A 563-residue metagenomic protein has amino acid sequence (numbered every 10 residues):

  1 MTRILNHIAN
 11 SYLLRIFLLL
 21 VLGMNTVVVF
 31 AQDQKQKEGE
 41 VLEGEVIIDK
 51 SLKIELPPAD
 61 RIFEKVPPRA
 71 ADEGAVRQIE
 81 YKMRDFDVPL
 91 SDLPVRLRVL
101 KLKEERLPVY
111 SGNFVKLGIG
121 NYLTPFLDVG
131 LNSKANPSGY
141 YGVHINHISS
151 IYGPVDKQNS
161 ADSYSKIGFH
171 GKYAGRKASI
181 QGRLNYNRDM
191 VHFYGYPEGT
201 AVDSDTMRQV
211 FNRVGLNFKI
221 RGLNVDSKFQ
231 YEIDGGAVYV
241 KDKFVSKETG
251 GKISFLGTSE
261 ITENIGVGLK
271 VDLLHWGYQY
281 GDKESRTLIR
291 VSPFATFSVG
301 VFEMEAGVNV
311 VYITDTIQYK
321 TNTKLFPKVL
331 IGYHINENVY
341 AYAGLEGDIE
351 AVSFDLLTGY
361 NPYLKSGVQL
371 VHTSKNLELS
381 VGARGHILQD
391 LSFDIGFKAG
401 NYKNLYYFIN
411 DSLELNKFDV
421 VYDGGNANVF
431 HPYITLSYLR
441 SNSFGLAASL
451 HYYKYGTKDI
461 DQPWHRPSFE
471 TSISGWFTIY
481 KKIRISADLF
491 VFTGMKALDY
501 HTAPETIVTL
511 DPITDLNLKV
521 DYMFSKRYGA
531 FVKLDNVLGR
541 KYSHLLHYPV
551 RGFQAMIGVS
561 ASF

Functional and structural regions predicted by a protein language model:
M1-K35, G475, F553, V559-F563: Bacterial Sec-dependent N-terminal signal peptides
V29-E105: N-terminal periplasmic/intermembrane-space "pro-region" immediately following the signal or transit peptide
V95-R98, R106-V155, N159-I167: Outer-membrane beta-barrel translocator/receptor signature
K103-Y110, A135-S138, A174-S179, L223-Q230 (+7 more regions): Short loop/turn motifs that connect adjacent beta-strands in outer-membrane beta-barrel proteins
Y110, V115-G118, N146, E303 (+2 more regions): Exposed, low-structure sequence patches enriched in small/polar residues
V129, I167-F169, L216-I220, G251-F255 (+7 more regions): Membrane-embedded beta-strands of outer-membrane beta-barrel proteins, especially the hydrophobic/small aromatic
S150-D162, K166, Q181-Q230, G236-G250: Flexible loop and strand-edge segments within Gram-negative outer membrane beta-barrel domains
T206-R221, E232-G300: Outer-membrane beta-barrel transmembrane domain signature of Gram-negative proteins, especially the mid-to-C-terminal
